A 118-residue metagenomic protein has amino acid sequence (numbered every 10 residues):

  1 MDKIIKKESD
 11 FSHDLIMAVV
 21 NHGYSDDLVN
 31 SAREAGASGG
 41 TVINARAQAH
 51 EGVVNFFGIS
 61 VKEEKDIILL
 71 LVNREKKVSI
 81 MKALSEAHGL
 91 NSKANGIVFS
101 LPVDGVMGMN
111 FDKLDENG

Functional and structural regions predicted by a protein language model:
M1-G118: Positively charged, small/polar-rich N-terminal and surface patches that mediate targeting and assembly and bind
